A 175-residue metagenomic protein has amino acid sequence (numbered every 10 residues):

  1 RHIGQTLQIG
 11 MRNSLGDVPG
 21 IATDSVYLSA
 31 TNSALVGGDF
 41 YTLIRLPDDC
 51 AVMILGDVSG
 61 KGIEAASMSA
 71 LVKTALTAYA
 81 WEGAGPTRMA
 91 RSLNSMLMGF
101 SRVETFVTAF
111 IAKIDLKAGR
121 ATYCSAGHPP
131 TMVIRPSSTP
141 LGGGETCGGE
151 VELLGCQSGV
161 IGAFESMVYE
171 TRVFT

Functional and structural regions predicted by a protein language model:
R1-T175: … and, occasionally, acidic/histidine-rich disordered N-termini of signaling adaptors
